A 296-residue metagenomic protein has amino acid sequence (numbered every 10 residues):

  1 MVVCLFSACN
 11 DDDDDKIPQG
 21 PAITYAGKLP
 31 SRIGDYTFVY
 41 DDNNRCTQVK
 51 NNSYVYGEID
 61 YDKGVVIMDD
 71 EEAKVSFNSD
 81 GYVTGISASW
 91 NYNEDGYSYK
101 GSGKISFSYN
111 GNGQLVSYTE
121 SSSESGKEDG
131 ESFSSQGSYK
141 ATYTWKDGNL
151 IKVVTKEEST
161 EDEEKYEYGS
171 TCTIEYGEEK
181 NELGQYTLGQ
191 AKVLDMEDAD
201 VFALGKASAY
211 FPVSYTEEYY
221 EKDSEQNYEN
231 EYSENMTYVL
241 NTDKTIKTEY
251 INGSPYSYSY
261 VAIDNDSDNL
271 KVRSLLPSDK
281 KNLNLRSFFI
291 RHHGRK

Functional and structural regions predicted by a protein language model:
L5-A8: C-terminal motif of bacterial Sec signal peptides marking the signal peptidase cleavage site
D11-K296: Buried hydrophobic residues that stabilize the cores of well-folded domains
